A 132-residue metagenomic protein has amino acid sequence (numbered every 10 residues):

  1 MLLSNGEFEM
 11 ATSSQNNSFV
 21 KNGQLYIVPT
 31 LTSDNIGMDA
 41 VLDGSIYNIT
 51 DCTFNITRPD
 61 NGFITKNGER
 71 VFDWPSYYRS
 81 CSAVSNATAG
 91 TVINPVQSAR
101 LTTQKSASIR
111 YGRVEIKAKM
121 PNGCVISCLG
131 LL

Functional and structural regions predicted by a protein language model:
M1-L132: GH16 jelly-roll
